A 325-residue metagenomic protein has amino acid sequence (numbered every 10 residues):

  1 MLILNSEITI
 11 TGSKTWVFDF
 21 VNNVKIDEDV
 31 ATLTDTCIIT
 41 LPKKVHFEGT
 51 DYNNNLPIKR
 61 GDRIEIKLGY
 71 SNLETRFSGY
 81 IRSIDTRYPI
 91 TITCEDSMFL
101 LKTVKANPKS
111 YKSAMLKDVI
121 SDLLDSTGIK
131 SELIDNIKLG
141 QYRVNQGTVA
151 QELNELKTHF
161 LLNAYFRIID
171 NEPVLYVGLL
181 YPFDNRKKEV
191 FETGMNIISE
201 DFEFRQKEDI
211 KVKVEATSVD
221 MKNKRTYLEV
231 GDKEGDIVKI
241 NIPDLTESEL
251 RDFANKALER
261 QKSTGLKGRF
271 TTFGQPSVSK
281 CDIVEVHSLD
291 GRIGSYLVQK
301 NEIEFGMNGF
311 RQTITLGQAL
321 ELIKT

Functional and structural regions predicted by a protein language model:
M1-L101, H159, V190, I198: Assembly/oligomerization scaffold segments
L2-G12, F166-L258, K267-E304, L320-L322: Acidic, small/polar-enriched beta strand-loop surface segments
F18-F20, G69-C94, R167, E285-R311 (+1 more regions): Short beta-strand and beta-hairpin "edge-sheet" elements
D29-K43, E249-K267: Short, basic/aromatic beta-hairpin or loop at an interaction surface
I39, C94, N107-E132, V144-I168 (+2 more regions): Amphipathic, non-transmembrane alpha-helical segments in extracytoplasmic/periplasmic proteins
L41-H46, T91-A106, N308-T325: Short solvent-exposed strand/turn elements
N53-P57, I134, F273-S277: Short, surface-exposed secondary-structure edge patches
P89-I92, D96-L101, L133-E200: Short beta-strand-centered interaction patches in the first periplasmic/extracellular domains of large envelope
